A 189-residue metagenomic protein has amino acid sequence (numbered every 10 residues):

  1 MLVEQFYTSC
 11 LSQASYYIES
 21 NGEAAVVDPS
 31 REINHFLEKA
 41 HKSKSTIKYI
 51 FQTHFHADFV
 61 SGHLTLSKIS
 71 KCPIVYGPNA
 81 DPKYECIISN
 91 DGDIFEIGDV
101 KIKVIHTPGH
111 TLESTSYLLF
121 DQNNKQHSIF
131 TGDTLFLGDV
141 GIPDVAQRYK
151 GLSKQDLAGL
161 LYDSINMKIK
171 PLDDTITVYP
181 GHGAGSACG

Functional and structural regions predicted by a protein language model:
M1-T46, Y117-G132, L137-G138: Conserved beta-strand hairpin/beta-sheet module of binuclear metal-dependent hydrolase folds, prominently
L2, E32, H63, S67-K68 (+2 more regions): Hydrophobic, small-residue-rich alpha-helical packing segments that form membrane-like cores
T8, S30, H56-A57, G159: Short alpha-helix boundary/capping motifs
C10-I18, E23, D81, C86 (+2 more regions): An N-terminal domain-start capping segment
A24, K101, T111-G189: Metallo-beta-lactamase
V26-V27, I47-H56, V75-N79, H106-G109 (+3 more regions): Active-site neighborhood of phospho(di)ester-bond hydrolases with catalytic His/Asp-centered motifs
I33-Y76: Active-site metal-binding motif and surrounding structural segment of the metallo-beta-lactamase
A57, K83-Y84, C188: Generic structural signal for helix capping and beta-alpha/helix-loop junctions
